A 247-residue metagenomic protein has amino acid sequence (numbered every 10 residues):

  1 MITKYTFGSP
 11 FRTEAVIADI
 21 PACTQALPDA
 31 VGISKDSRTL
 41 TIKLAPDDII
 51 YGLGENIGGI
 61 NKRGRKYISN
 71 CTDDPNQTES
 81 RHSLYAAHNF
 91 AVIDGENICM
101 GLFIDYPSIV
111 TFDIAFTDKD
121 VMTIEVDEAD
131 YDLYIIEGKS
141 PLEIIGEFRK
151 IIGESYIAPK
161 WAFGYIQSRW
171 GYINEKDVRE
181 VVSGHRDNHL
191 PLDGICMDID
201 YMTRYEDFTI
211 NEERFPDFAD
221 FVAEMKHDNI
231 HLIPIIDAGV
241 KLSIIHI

Functional and structural regions predicted by a protein language model:
M1-P159, R169-G171, E175, E180-D187: Catalytic and substrate-binding clefts that recognize carbohydrates or anionic sugar/phosphate headgroups
L44, N61, L190-Y201: Extracellular/oxidizing-compartment recognition motifs
Y106, I195-Y201, I236-L242: Short, solvent-exposed turn/loop segments enriched in Gly/Ser/Thr/Pro and often Arg
D132-E137, W161-E175, Y201-P216: The substrate-binding groove and active-site-proximal loops of carbohydrate-active enzymes, especially glycoside
I151-A158, E224, D228-I230, K241: Substrate-binding cleft and catalytic face of glycoside hydrolase catalytic domains, especially the flexible beta-alpha
F163-S168, D193-M197, L232-I235: Hydrophobic faces of well-ordered beta-strands that scaffold small-molecule active sites in alpha/beta enzyme cores
V182, R186, A219-N229: Surface-exposed amphipathic alpha-helices with a cationic face
I245-I247: Conserved small/polar residues in nucleotide/adenosyl-binding loops
